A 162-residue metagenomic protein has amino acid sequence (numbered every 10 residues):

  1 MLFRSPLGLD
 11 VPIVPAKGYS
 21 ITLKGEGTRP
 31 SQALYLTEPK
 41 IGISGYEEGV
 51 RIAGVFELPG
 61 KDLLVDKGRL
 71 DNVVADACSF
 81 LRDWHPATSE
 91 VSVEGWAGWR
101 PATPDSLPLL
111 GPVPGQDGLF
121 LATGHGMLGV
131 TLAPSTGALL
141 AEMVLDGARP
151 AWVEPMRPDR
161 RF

Functional and structural regions predicted by a protein language model:
M1-D117: Active-site substrate-recognition segment that forms the wall of the catalytic cavity or substrate channel
L109, V113-F162: C-terminal lid/capping helical subdomain adjacent to the catalytic/cofactor pocket in oxidative enzymes
